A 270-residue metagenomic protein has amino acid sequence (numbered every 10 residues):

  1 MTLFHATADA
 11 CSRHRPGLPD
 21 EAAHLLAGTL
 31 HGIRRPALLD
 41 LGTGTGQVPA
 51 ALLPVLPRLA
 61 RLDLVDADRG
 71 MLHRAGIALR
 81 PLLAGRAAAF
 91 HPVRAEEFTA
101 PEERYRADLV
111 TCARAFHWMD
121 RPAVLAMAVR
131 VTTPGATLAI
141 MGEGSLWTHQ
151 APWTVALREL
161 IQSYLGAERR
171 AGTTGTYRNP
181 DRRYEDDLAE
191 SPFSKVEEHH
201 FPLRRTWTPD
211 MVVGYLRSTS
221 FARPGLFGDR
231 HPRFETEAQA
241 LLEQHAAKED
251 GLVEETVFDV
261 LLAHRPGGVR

Functional and structural regions predicted by a protein language model:
M1-P16: Class I SAM-dependent methyltransferase Rossmann-like catalytic core, especially the SAM/SAH-binding loop
P16-P36: Conserved alpha-helix/loop element of class I SAM-dependent methyltransferases that forms part of the SAM/SAH-binding
A37-L39, T45-F98: Class I SAM-dependent methyltransferase SAM/SAH-binding core
Q47, R178-R270: Conserved Class I S-adenosyl-L-methionine
A100-V110: A short acidic, Gly/Pro-enriched loop at the edge of an enzyme's catalytic core that lines a small-molecule cofactor
L109-C112, R121: A short beta-strand submotif of the Rossmann-like class I SAM-dependent methyltransferase core that lines
M119-A128: A short, conserved alpha-helix within the catalytic core of class I
V129-R130, P134-R205: Conserved catalytic/acceptor-binding region of the Class I
